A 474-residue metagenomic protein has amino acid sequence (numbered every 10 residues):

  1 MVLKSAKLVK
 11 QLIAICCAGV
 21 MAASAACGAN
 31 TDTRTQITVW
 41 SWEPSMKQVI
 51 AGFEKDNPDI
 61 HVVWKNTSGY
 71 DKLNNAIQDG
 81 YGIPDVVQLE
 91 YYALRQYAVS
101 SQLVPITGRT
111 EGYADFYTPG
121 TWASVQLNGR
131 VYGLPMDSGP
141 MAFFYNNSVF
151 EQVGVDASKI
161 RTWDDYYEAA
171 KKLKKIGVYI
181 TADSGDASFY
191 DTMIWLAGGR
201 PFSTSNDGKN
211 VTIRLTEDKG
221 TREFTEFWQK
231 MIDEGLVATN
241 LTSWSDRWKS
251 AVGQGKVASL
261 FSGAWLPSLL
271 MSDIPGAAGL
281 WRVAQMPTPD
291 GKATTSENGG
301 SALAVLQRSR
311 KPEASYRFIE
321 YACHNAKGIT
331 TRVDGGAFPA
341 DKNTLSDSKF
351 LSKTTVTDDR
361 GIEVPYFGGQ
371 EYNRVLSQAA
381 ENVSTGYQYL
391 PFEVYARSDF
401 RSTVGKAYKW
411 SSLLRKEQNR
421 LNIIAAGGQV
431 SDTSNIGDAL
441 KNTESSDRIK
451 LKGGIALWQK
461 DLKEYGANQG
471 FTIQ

Functional and structural regions predicted by a protein language model:
V2-Q96, R109-A114, D290, A326 (+2 more regions): Conserved N-terminal structural module of periplasmic/extracytoplasmic solute-binding proteins
N66-N74, Y92, R161-Y167, N240-G253: Short helix-initiation/N-cap motifs at beta->coil->alpha
A76-Q78, P84-D85, A114-V149, I180-D183 (+2 more regions): A structural signal for short loop-to-beta-strand junctions that line the ligand-binding cleft of periplasmic/secreted
Q78-L89, G177-Y179, Q254-G263: Alpha-to-beta junction loops
E90-A142, Y167, M193-W195, R282-Q285 (+1 more regions): Hinge/lid segment of periplasmic solute-binding proteins
Y132-M136, M141, D164-I213, G220 (+2 more regions): Extracytoplasmic/periplasmic solute-binding protein
A170, N210-T242, R282, M286: Glycine-centered hinge/linker elements that transmit conformational signals in sensory and ligand-binding systems
L266-A277, G291-E297, V305-T403, I473: C-terminal lobe and pocket-closing loops of periplasmic/extracytoplasmic Venus-flytrap solute-binding proteins
